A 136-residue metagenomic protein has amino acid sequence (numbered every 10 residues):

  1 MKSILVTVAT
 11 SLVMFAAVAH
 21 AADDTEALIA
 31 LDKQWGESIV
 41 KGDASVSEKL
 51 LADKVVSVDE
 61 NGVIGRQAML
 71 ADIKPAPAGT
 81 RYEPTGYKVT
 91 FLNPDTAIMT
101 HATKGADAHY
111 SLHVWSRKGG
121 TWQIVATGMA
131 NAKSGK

Functional and structural regions predicted by a protein language model:
K2-A9, V13-D53, K133-K136: Short, low-complexity N-terminal intrinsically disordered segments enriched in polar/charged residues
A27, V56, L70-H109: Surface-exposed, charged secondary-structure patches
L31, W35, V46, G65-M69 (+3 more regions): Hydrophobic alpha-helical segments typical of transmembrane helices and their membrane-interface/capping positions
I39, L50-I64, D72-G79: A short gly/proline-enriched turn/hairpin at secondary-structure junctions
L51, N61-G62, K88, A102-G105 (+2 more regions): A mature extracytoplasmic/lumenal domain signature
A52, P84-G86, I124: Hydrophobic residues on conserved beta-strands that form the core of alpha/beta folds
A108-G135: Short beta-strand edge/turn micro-motifs at domain boundaries
